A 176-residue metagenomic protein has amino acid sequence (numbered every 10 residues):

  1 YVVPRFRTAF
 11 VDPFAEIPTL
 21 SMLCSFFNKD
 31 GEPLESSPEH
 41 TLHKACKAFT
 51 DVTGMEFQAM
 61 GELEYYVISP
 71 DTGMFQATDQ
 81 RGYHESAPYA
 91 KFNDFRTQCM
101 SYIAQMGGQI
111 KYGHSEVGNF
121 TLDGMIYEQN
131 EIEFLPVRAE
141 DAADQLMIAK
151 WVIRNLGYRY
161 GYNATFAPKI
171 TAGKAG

Functional and structural regions predicted by a protein language model:
Y1-G176: Glycine-rich, acidic/polar active-site loops that bind/position phosphate-bearing ligands
